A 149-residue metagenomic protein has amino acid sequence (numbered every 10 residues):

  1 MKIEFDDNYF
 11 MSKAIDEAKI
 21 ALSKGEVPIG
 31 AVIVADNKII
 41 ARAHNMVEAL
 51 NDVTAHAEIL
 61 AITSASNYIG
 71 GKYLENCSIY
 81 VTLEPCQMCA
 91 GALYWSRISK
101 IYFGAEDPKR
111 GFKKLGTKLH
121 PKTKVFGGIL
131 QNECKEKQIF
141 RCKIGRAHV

Functional and structural regions predicted by a protein language model:
M1-L22, P85, G91-R146: Zinc-dependent deaminase
A14, A18-A21, A31, A41 (+2 more regions): Small-residue (primarily alanine) positions within well-ordered alpha-helices, especially packing/interaction faces
G25-I29, E75: Short, basic and Ser/Thr-rich N-terminal targeting/leader segments
I29-N37: Short beta-strand scaffold segments in enzyme catalytic cores
I40-V47: Short beta->alpha transition motifs characteristic of CBS
V47, V81, A105: Residues that line or immediately flank small-molecule/substrate-binding pockets and catalytic motifs
N51-E84, M88: Helix-adjacent hinge/juxtasegments
